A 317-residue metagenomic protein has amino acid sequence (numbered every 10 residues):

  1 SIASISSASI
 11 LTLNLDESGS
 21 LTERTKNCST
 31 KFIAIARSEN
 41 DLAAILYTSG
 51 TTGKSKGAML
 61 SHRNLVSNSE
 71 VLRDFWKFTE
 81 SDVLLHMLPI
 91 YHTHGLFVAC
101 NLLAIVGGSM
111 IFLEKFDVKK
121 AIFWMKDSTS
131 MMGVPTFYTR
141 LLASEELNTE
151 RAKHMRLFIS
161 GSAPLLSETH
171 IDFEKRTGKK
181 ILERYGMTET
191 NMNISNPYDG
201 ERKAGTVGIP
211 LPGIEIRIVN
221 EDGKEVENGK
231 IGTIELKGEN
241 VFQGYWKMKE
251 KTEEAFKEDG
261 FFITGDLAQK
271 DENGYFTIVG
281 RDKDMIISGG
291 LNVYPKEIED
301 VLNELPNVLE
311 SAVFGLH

Functional and structural regions predicted by a protein language model:
S1, F123, G238, Q243-G244 (+1 more regions): AMP-binding/adenylate-forming catalytic core of the ANL superfamily
I2-E39: ANL superfamily adenylate-forming
C28-Y47, K54, K77-V83: Conserved pre-ATP/AMP-binding loop-to-beta segment of ANL
L42, T48-T51, L84, I90 (+5 more regions): Conserved S/T- and glycine-rich ATP-binding loop of Class I adenylate-forming
A43-E70: Conserved AMP-binding A3 loop
V66-V83, Y91-S130, S144-E146: Conserved AMP-binding/adenylation subdomain of ANL enzymes
M125-G133, L142-K203, E215: Gly/Ser/Thr-rich phosphate-binding loop
I209-G213, K224-A255, L291-V293: Conserved ATP/PPi-binding loop(s) of AMP-dependent carboxylate-activating enzymes
